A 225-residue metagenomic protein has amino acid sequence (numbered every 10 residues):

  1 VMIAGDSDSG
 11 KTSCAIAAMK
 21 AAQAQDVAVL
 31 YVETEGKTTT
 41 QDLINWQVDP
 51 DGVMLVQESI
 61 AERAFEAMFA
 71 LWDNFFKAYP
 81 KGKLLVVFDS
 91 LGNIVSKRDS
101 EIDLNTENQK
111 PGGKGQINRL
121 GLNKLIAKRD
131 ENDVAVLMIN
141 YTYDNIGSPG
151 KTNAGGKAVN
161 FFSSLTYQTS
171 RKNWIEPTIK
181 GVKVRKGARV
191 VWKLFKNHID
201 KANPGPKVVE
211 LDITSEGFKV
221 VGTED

Functional and structural regions predicted by a protein language model:
V1-D26: Glycine-rich P-loop/Walker A and Walker A-like loops and their local beta1-loop-alpha1 context in P-loop NTPases
M2, L85-D89, L137-M138: Structural motif
I3, L30-V32, M54, L137 (+1 more regions): Hydrophobic/aromatic beta-strand patches that form the interior of the parallel beta-sheet core in alpha/beta enzyme
I3-A4, A24-D26, N74-K81, R129-D133 (+4 more regions): Catalytic phosphate/metal-binding cores of nucleic-acid and nucleotide-processing enzymes, i.e., regions that mediate
A18-A21, A70-N74, K124, K128: A generic secondary-structure signal
Q25-L120: Conserved inter-motif catalytic segment of the P-loop NTP-binding fold
P111-G222: Phosphate-binding/switch region of NTP-binding enzymes
